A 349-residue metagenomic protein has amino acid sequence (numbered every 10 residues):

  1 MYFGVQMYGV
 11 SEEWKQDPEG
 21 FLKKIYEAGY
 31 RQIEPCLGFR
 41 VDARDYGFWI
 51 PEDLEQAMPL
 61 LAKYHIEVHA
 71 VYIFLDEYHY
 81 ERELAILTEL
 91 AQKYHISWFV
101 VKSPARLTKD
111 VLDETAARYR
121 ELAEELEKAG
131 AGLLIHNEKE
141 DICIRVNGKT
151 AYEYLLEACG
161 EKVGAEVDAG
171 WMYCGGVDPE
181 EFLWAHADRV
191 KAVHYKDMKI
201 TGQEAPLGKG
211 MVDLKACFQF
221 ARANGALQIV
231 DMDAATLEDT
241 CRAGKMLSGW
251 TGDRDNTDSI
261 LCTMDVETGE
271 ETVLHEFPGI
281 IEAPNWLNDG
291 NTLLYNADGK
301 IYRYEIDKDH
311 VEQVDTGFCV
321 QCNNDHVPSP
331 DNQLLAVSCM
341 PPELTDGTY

Functional and structural regions predicted by a protein language model:
M1-K93, S97, I280, L293 (+1 more regions): N-terminal pre-domain/capping segments
M1-R31, E89-H95, A129, V146-G164 (+1 more regions): Histidine-acidic metal/acid-base catalytic patches
V10-Q16, C36-E52, F74-E83, A105-D113 (+4 more regions): Acidic-and-aromatic substrate-binding clefts and catalytic sites of carbohydrate-active enzymes
R31, E67, I96-W98, K191 (+4 more regions): Short acidic/polar active-site loop segments enriched in Thr and Asp
E34, A70-Y72, V100, L134 (+3 more regions): Conserved beta-strand positions in the central sheet of alpha/beta enzyme cores
L37, S103, D197, M232 (+1 more regions): Short secondary-structure boundary segments
Y64, D76-G164: Active-site acidic/histidine proton-transfer and metal-coordination neighborhood in alpha/beta enzyme cores
K245, G252-Y349: Sequence signature of WD/YWTD-type beta-propeller architectures
